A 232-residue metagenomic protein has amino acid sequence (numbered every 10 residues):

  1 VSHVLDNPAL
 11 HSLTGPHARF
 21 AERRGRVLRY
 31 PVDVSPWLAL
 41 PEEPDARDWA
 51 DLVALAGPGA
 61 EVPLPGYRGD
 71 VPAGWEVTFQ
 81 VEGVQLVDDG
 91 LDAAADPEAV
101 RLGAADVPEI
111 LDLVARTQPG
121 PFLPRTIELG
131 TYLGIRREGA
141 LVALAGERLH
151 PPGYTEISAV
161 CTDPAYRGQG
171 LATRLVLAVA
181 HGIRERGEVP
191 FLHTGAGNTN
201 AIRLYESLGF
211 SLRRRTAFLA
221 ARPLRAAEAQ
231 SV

Functional and structural regions predicted by a protein language model:
V1-V4, Q85, D89-G120, Q230-V232: Short amphipathic alpha-helix that is part of the acyltransferase structural core
V1-V71: N-terminal charged segments
L38-P44, V160-R167: A short, internal acetyl-CoA/4′-phosphopantetheine-binding micro-motif in the GNAT/acyltransferase core
R47-V53, G168-R184, I202-S207: Conserved acetyl-CoA-binding loop-helix of GNAT-fold acetyltransferases
L64-R68, G182, F191-I202, F218-A229: Conserved beta-strand-loop-alpha-helix junction that forms the acyl-donor binding cleft
D70-W75, T173, A196-R214: Conserved active-site alpha-helix within GNAT-family acetyltransferase domains
E76-D88, H193, S211-R225: Conserved catalytic-core motifs of GNAT/GCN5-like acyltransferases
P121-T131, I135-D163: A conserved beta-strand-loop-helix scaffold within acyl/acetyltransferase catalytic domains
